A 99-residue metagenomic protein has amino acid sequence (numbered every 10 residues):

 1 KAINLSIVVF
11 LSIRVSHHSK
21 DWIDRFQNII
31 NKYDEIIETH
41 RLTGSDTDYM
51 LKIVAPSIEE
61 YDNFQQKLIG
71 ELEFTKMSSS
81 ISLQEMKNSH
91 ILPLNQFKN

Functional and structural regions predicted by a protein language model:
K1-N99: A compositional/biophysical signature of low hydrophobicity enriched in polar/charged and small residues
